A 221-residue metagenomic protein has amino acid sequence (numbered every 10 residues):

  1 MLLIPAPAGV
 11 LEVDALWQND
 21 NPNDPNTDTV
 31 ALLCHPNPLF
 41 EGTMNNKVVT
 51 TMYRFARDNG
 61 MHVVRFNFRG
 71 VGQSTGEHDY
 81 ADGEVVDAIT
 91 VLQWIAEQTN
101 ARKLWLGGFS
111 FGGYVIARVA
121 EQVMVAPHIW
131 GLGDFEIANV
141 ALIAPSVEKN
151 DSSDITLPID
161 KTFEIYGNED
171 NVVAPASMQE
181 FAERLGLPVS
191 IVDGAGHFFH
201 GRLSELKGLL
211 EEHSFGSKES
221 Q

Functional and structural regions predicted by a protein language model:
A6, V10-Q98: Serine-hydrolase catalytic machinery in alpha/beta-hydrolase-like enzymes
P36-N37, V140-N150, G167: Active-site nucleophile loop of the alpha/beta-hydrolase fold
G76, A195-K207: Catalytic histidine-centered segment of alpha/beta-hydrolase-like enzymes
K103-G108, I143: Short beta-strand immediately N-terminal to the catalytic nucleophile in serine-hydrolase-like folds
G108-I116: Gly/Ala-rich beta-loop-alpha elbow adjacent to hydrolase catalytic centers
S152, D160, V173-A182: Short alpha-helix in the alpha/beta-hydrolase fold that links the catalytic acid
P158-Y166, D170: Short beta-strand/loop motif that positions the catalytic acidic residue of the alpha/beta-hydrolase fold
N168-V173, H197-F198: Acidic catalytic loop of the alpha/beta-hydrolase fold
